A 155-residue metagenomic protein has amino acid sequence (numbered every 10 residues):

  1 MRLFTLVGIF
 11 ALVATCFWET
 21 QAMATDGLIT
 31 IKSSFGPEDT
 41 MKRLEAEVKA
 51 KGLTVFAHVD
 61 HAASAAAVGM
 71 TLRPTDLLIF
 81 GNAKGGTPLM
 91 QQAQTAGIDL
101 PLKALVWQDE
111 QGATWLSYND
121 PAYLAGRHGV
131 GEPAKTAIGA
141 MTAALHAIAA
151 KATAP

Functional and structural regions predicted by a protein language model:
M1-T5: Positively charged n-region of N-terminal signal peptides that target proteins for export
V7-F17: Bacterial N-terminal signal peptides
W18, A24-G27, K32-F35, A65-L77: Accessory recognition modules or surfaces
A22-G52, A150-K151: Terminal, regulation- and interaction-focused segments at domain boundaries
P37-T40, L44, H61, A137 (+1 more regions): Stable alpha-helical elements in mature extracytoplasmic
E45, K49, L53, A57-L102 (+1 more regions): Compact, glycine-rich, soluble single-domain proteins
K103-G131: Beta-strand/loop substructures that line and gate deep hydrophobic ligand-binding cavities in soluble
P121-P155: C-terminal partner/receptor-binding element of secreted or periplasmic proteins
